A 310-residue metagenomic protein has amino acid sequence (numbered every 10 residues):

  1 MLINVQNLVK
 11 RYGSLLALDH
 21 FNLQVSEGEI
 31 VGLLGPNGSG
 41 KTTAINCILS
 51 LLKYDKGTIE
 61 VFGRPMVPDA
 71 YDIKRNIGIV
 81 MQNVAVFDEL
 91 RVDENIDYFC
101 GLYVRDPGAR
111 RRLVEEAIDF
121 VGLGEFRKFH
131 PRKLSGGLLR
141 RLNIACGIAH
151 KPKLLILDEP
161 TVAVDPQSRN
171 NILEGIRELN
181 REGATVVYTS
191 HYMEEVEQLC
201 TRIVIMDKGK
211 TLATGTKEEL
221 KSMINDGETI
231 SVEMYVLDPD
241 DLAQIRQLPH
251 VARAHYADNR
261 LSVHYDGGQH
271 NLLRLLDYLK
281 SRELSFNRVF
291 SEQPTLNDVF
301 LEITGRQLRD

Functional and structural regions predicted by a protein language model:
G57-P68, I73: Conserved ABC transporter NBD signature motif
E89, H130-G137: Conserved ABC ATPase signature
D97, G101, G108-F126: Conserved ABC ATPase "signature" region
K151: Conserved catalytic motifs of ABC-family nucleotide-binding domains
L155-E159: Catalytic Walker B motif of ABC-type/P-loop ATPase nucleotide-binding domains
L173-D266: ABC transporter nucleotide-binding domain
